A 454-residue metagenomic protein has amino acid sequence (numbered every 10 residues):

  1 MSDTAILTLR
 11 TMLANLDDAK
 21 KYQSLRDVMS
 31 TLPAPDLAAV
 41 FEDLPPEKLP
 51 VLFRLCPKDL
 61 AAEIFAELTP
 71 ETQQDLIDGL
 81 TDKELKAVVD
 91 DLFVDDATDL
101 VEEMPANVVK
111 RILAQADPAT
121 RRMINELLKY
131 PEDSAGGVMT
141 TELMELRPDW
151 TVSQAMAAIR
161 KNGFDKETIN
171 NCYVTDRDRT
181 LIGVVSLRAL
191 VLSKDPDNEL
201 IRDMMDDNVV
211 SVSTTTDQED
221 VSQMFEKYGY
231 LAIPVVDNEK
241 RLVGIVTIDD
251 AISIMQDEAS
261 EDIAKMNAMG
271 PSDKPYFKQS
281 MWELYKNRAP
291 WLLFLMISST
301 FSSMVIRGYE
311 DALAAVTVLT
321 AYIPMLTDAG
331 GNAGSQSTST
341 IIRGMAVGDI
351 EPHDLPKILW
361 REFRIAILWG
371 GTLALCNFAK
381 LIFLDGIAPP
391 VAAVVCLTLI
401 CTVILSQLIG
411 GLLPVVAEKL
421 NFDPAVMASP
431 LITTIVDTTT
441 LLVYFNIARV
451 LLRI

Functional and structural regions predicted by a protein language model:
M1-G270: Hydrophobic packing positions in regular secondary-structure scaffolds
P50, L441-L442: Generic intrinsically disordered, low-complexity segments enriched for polar/acidic and small residues
Q154-A157, I435, T439: Extended alpha-helical regions
N238, D250-A251, A329, P424 (+1 more regions): Generic detector of well-ordered alpha-helical packing
A259-L408, L412-I435, V443-I454: Alpha-helical transmembrane segments and their membrane-interface boundaries that form or gate the permeation pathway
